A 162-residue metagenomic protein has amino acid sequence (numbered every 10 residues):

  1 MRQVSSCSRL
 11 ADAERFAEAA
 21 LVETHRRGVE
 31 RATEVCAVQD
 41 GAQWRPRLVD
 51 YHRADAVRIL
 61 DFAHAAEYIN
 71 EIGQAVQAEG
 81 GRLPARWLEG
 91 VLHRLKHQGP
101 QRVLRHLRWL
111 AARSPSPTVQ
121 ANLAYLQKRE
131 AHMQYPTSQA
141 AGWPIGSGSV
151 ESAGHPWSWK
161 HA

Functional and structural regions predicted by a protein language model:
M1-A162: Catalytic center-proximal scaffold of phosphoryl-transfer enzymes
